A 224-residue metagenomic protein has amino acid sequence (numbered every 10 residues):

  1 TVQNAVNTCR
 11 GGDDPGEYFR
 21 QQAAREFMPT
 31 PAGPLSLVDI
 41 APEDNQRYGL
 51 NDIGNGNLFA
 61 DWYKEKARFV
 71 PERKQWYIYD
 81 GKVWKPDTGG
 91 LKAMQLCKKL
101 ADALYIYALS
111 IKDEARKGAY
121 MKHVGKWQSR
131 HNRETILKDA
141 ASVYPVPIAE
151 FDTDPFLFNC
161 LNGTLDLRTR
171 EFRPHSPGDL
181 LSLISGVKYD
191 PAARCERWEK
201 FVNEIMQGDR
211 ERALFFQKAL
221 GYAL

Functional and structural regions predicted by a protein language model:
T1-E65, K74-Y77, V83-K85, I106-G125 (+1 more regions): Replication-associated primase and helicase/ATPase modules
N4, T8, S36, S110 (+4 more regions): Generic serine detector
D39-L58, M121-T164: Extended, Lys/Arg-enriched charged tracts that mediate electrostatic binding to polyanionic substrates
A67-K92, K117, F151-D152, L157 (+1 more regions): P-loop NTPase catalytic core of nucleic-acid-dependent motor ATPases
T88-I106: N-terminus-centric sequence/structural signature that marks the extreme N-terminus and adjacent "lid/interface" module
